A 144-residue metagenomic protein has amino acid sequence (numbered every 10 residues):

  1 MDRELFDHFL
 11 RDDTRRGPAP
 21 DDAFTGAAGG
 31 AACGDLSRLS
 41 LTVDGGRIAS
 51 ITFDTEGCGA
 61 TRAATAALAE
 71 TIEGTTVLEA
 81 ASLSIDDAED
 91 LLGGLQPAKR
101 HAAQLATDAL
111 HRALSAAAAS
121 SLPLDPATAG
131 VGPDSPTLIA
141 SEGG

Functional and structural regions predicted by a protein language model:
M1-R15, A19, T25-G26, T75-E79 (+1 more regions): C-terminal binding/interaction regions
F6-S50: Structured beta-strand/loop patches that form or line metal/cofactor-binding pockets in enzymes
A32, T42-Q104: Active-site- and interface-proximal helix/loop "cap" or "latch" segments in soluble metabolic and energy-transducing
